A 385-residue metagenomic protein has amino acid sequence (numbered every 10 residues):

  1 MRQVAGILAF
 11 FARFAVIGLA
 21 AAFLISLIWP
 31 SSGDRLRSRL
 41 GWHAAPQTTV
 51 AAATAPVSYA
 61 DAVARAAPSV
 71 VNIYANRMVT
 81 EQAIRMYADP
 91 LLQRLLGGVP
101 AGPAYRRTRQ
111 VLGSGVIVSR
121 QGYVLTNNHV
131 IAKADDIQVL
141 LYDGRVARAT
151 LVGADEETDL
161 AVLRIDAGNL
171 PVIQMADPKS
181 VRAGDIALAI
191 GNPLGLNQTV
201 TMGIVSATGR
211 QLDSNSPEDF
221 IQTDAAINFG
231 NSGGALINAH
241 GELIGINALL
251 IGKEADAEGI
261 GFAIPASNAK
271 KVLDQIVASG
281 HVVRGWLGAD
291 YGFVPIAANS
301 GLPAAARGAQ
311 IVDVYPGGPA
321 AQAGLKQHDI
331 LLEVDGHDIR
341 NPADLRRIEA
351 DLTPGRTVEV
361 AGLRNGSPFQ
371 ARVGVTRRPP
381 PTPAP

Functional and structural regions predicted by a protein language model:
R2-I17, F23-R307, V312-P316, A323 (+3 more regions): Serine-dependent protease modules
A183, L331-L332: Short, positively charged, low-complexity/disordered linker segments
A189, L332-E333: Short catalytic-loop micro-motif centered on adjacent basic/acidic residues
H328: Conserved catalytic motifs of ABC-family nucleotide-binding domains
V334-I339, N365: Short strand-turn-strand beta-turns centered on an Asx-Gly dipeptide
